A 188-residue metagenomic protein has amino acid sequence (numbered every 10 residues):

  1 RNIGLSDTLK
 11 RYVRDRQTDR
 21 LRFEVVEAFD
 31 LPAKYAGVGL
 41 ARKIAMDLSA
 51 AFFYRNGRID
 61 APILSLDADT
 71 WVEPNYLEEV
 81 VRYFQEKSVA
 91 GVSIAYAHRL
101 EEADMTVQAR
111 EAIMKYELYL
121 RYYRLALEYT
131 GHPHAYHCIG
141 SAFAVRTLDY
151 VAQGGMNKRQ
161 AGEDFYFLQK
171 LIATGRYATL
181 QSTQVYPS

Functional and structural regions predicted by a protein language model:
R1, R22-F29, A61-T70, V92-I94: Extended hydrophobic secondary-structure segments that form protein cores and membrane-embedded regions
R1-K34: Acidic donor-binding segment of Leloir-type glycosyltransferases
F29-Y54: Glycine-rich, basic loop-to-helix element that forms the pyrophosphate-binding segment of sugar-nucleotide handling
N56-A61, S65-Y83: Acidic donor-binding/catalytic loop of UDP-sugar-dependent glycosyltransferases, especially processive GT2
P74-I113: Conserved donor NDP-sugar-binding/catalytic core segment of glycosyltransferases
R124-A144: A recurrent flexible, glycine/aromatic-enriched loop bordering the glycosyltransferase active site that acts as
R159, L171-Y186: Catalytic donor-sugar/metal-binding loop of nucleotide-sugar-dependent glycosyltransferases
R159-Y166: Acidic donor-binding loop at a coil-to-helix junction in glycosyltransferase catalytic cores that engages
